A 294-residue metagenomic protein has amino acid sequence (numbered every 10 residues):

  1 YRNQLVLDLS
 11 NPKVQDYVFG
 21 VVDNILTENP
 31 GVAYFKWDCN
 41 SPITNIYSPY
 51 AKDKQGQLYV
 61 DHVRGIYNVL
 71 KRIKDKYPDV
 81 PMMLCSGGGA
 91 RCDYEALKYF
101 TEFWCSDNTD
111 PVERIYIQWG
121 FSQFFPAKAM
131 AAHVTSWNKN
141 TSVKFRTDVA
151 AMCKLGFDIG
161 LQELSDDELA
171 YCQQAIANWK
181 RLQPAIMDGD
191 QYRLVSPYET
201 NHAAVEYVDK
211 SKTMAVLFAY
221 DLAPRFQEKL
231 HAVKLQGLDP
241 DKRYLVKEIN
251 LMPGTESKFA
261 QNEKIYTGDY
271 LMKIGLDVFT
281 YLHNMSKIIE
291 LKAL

Functional and structural regions predicted by a protein language model:
Y1-K144, K154-I159, E163-D166: Active-site neighborhood of glycoside hydrolase catalytic domains
I25, I73-K74, E206-K210, L235-G237 (+1 more regions): A general structural signal for short secondary-structure junctions and capping/turn motifs
D38, M82, A150, L217 (+1 more regions): Hydrophobic, well-ordered secondary-structure elements that form the walls of internal hydrophobic environments
V80, D148, A215, Y244 (+1 more regions): Residue-level detector of short, conserved catalytic/binding motifs and their immediate flanks
W137-T147, Y207-K212: Structural motif
K144-V195: Catalytic cores of secreted or luminal carbohydrate-active enzymes
S196-P240: Carbohydrate-binding surface patches
A223-L294: C-terminal beta-sandwich/jelly-roll accessory domains of carbohydrate-active enzymes
